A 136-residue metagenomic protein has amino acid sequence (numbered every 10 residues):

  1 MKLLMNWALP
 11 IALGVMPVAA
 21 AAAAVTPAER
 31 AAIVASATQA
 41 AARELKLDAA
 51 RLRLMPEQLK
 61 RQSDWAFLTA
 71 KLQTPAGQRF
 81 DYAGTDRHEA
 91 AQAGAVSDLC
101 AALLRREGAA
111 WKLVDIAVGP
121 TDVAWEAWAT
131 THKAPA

Functional and structural regions predicted by a protein language model:
M1-I11: Bacterial N-terminal signal peptides that target proteins for export
M16-A21: N-terminal signal peptide c-region/cleavage motif recognized by signal peptidases
A24-R51: Short, non-transmembrane alpha-helical segments in secretory-pathway proteins
Q39-A40, D81-H88, A129-T131: Short Pro/Gly-enriched beta-strand edge/turn motifs at strand-loop
A40-E44, T74-P75, E107-A110: Structured segments of extracytoplasmic/periplasmic soluble domains in secreted or envelope-associated proteins
R53, E57-D98, R105-R106: Mature extracytoplasmic domains of secretory-pathway proteins
S97-T130: Short beta-strand edge/turn micro-motifs at domain boundaries
A134-P135: Catalytic core of pol beta-like nucleotidyltransferases
